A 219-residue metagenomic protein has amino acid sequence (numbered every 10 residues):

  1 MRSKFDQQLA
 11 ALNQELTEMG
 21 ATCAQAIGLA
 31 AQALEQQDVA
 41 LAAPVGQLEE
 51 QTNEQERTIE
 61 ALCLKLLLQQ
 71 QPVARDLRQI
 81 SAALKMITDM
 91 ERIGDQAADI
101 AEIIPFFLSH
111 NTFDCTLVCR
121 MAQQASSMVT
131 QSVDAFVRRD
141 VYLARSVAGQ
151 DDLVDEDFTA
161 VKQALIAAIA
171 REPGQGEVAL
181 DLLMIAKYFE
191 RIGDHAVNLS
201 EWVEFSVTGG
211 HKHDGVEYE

Functional and structural regions predicted by a protein language model:
M1-E219: Cytosolic, long alpha-helical scaffolding segments
